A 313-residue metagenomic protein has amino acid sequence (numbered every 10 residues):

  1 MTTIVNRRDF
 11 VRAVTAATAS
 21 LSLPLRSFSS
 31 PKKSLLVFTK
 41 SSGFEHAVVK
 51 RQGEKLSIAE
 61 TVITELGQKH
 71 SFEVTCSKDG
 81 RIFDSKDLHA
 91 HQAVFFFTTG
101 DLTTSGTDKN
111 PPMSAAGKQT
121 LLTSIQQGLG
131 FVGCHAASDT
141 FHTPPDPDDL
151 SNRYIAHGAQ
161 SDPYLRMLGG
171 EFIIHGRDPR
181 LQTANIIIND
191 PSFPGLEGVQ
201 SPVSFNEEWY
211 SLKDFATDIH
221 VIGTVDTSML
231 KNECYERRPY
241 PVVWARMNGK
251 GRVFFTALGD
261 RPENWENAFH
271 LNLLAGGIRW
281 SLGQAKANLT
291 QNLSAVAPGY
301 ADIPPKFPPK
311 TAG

Functional and structural regions predicted by a protein language model:
T2-T3, D9-S29: N-terminal export signals
I4-V5, V37, A47-G133, A137-F141: Helical hinge/lid and interdomain linker segments adjacent to catalytic or ligand-binding clefts that mediate domain
P24-E45: C-terminal segment of N-terminal export signals and the immediately downstream linker at the start of the mature
K32, T39, A59, K69 (+3 more regions): Extracellular ligand-binding/catalytic regions of CAZymes and related secreted enzymes and adhesion modules
S41-E45, G100-T104, G259-E263: A short, flexible beta-alpha/helix-coil linker loop
D101-G198: A glycine-rich, often tryptophan-bearing local segment used as a flexible ligand/cofactor-contacting loop or short
R166, G170-G249: Catalytic beta-strand/loop cores that center a nucleophilic Ser/Cys/Thr and support acyl-enzyme chemistry
